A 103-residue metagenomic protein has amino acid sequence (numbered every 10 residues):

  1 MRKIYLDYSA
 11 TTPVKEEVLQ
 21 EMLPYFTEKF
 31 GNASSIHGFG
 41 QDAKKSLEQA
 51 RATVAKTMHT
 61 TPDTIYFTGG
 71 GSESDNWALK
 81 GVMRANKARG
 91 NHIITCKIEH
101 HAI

Functional and structural regions predicted by a protein language model:
M1-I103: Pyridoxal 5′-phosphate
